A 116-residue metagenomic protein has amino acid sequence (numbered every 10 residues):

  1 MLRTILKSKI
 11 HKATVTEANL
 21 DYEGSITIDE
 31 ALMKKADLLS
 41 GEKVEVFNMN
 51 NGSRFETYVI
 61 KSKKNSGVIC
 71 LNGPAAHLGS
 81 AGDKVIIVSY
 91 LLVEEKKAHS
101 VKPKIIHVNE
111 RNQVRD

Functional and structural regions predicted by a protein language model:
R3-I5, I10, V15-T16, L20-K96 (+2 more regions): Compact, glycine-rich, soluble single-domain proteins
